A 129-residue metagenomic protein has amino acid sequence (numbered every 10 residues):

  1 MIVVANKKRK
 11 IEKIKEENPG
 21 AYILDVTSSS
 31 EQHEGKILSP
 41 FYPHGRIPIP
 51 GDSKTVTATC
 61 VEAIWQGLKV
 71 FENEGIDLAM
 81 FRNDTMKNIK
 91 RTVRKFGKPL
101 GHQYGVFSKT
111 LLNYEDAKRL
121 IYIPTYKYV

Functional and structural regions predicted by a protein language model:
M1-V129: Charged, low-complexity intrinsically disordered segments
